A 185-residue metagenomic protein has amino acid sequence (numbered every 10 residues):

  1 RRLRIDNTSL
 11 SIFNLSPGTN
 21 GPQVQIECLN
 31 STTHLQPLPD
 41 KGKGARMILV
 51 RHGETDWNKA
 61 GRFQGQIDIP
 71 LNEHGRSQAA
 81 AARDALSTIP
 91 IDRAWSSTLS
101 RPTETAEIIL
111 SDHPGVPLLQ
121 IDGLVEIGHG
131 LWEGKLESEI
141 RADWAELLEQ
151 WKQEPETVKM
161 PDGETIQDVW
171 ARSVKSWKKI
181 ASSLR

Functional and structural regions predicted by a protein language model:
R2-L49, G130-E139: Acidic, low-complexity terminal tails and accessory targeting/binding regions of phosphate-metabolizing enzymes
L3, I69, V158-K159: Helix-turn-helix-type domain boundary/helix-start signal
I5, S11, G21-Q23, A80-E149 (+1 more regions): Phosphate-coordination/substrate-recognition cap region in phosphate-metabolizing enzymes
G18, T32-H34, E54-D56, S100-R101 (+1 more regions): Short, solvent-exposed loop/turn segments at secondary-structure junctions
G42-V116, D143, E164-S173: Active-site-proximal alpha-helix that buttresses catalytic centers in soluble enzyme cores
N58-K59, I127-W132, T157-P161: A short acidic, helix-capping loop that chelates divalent metal ions and anchors anionic groups
L147-D168: Short glycine/proline- and acidic residue-enriched helix-loop micro-motifs that form flexible lids or anion-recognition
S183-R185: Short, intrinsically disordered, charge-balanced linker/junction segments flanking boundaries in proteins
